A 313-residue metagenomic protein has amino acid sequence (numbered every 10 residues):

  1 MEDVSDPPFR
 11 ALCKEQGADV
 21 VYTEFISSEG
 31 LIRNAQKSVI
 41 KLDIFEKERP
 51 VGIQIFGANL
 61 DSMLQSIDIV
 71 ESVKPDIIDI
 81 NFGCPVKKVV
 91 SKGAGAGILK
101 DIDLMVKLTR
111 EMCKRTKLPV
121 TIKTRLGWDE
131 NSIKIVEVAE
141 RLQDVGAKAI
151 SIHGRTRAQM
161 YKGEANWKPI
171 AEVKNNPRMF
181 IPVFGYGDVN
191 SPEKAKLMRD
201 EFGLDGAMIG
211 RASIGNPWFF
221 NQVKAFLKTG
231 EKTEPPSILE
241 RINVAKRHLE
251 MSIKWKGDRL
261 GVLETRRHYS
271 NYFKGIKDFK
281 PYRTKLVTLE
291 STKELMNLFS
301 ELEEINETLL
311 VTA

Functional and structural regions predicted by a protein language model:
M1-A313: Flavin-dependent oxidoreductase catalytic cores
